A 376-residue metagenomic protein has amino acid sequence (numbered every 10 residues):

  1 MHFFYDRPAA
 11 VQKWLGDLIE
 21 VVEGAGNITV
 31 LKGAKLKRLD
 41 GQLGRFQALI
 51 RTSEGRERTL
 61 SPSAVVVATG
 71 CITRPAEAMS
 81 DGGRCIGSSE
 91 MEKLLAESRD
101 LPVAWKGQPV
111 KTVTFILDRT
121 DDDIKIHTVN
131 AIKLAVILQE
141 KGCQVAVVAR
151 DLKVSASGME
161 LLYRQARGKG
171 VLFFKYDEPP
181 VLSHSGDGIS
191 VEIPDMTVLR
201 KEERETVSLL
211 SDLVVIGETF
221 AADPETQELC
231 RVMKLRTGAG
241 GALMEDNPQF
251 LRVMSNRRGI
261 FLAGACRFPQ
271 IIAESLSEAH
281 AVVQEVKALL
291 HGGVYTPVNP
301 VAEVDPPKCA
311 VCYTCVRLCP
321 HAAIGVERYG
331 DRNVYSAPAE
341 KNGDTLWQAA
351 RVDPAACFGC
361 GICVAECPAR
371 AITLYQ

Functional and structural regions predicted by a protein language model:
M1-Q376: Residues forming the flavin
